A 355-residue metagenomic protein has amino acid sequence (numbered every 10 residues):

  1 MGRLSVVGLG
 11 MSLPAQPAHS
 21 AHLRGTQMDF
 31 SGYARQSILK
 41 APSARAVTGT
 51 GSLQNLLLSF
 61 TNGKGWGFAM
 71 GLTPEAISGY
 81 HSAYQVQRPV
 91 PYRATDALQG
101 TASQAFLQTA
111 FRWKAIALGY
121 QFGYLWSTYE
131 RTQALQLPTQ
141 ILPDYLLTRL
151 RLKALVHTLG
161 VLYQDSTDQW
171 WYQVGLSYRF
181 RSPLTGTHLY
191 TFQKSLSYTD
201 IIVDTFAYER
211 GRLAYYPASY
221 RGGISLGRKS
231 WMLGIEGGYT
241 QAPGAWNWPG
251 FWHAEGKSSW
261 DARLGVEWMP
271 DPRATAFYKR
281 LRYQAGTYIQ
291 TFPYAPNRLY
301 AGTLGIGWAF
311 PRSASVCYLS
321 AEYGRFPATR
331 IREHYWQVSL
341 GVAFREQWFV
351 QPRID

Functional and structural regions predicted by a protein language model:
M1-P74: N-terminal, post-signal peptide beta-strand-biased segments of exported outer-membrane/organellar beta-barrel and other
T61-D355: Outer-membrane beta-barrel porins/channels
